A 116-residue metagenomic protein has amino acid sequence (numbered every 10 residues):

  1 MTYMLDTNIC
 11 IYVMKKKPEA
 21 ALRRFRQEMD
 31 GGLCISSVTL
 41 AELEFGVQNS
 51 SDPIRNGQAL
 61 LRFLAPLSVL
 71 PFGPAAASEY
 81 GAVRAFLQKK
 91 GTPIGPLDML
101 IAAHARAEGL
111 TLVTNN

Functional and structural regions predicted by a protein language model:
M1-I35, V47-L64: Short, well-structured N-terminal submotif of metal-dependent ribonuclease cores
M1-Y3, Y12, L43, F72 (+1 more regions): Aromatic-residue detector
D6, S36, I94-G95, N116: Histidine- and aromatic-rich ligand-binding microenvironments
D6-T7, A21, L43, Y80 (+1 more regions): Generic structural signal for small/hydrophobic residues in well-ordered secondary structure, especially within
N8, G32, E42, G109 (+1 more regions): Conserved functional loop/turn residues at catalytic and ligand-binding sites
Y12, E42-F45, R62, E79-A85: Residue-level signal for well-ordered alpha-helical scaffold segments within enzymatic catalytic domains
L67-N115: Active-site neighborhoods of divalent-metal-dependent phosphate/nucleic-acid chemistry enzymes
